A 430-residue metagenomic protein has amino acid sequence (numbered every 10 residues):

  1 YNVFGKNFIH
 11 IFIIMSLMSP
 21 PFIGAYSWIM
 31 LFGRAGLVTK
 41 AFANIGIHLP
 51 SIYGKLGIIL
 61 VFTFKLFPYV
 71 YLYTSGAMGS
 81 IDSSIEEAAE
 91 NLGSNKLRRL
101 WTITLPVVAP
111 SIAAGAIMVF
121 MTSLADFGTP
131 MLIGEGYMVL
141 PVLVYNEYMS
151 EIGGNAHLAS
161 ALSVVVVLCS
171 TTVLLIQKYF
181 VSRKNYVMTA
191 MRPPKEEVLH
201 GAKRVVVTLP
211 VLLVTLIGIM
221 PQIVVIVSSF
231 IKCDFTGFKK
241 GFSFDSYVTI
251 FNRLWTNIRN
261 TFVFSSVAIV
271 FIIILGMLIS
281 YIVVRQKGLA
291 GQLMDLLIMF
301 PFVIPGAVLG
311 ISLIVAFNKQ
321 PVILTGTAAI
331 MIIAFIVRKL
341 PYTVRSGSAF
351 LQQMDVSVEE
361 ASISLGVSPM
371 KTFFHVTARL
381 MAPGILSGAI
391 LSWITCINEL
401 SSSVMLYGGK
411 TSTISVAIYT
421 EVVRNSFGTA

Functional and structural regions predicted by a protein language model:
Y1-G79, V107-F127, A161-K178, K203-C233 (+5 more regions): Membrane-water interface segments at the C-terminal ends of transmembrane alpha-helices in multi-pass inner-membrane
N2-F4, G79-S84, S94-L97, E135-M138 (+7 more regions): Juxtamembrane helix-boundary/capping and inter-helix hinge elements in multi-pass membrane proteins
M30, F127-G153, T236-K240, L400-F427: Glycine-rich helix-loop "coupling/hinge" segments at transmembrane-helix boundaries in multipass transporters
I81-V108, Q286, E360-K371, H375-M381 (+1 more regions): Short helix-to-coil transition segments within interhelical loops that connect adjacent transmembrane helices
I85, T172-A190, Q222: Juxtamembrane interface elements at the cytosolic ends of transmembrane helices in multi-pass membrane proteins
W101, F242-F251: A short amphipathic helical element positioned immediately N-terminal to and/or at the very start of a transmembrane
Y145-C169: Helix-loop-helix hairpin linking two adjacent transmembrane segments in secondary transporters
F180-P210: Flexible interhelical linker loops that connect adjacent transmembrane helices in multi-pass membrane transporters
